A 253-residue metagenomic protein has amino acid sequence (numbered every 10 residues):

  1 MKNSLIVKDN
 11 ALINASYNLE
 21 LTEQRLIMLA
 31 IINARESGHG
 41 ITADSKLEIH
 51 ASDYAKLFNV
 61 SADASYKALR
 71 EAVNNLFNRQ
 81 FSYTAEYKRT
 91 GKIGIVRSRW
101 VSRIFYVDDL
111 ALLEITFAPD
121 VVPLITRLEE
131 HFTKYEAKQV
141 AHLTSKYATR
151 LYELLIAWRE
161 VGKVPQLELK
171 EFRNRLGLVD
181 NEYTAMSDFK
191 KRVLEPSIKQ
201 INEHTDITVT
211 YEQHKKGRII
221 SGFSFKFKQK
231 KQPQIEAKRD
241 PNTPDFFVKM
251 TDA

Functional and structural regions predicted by a protein language model:
M1-A253: Charged, alpha-helix-forming regions
